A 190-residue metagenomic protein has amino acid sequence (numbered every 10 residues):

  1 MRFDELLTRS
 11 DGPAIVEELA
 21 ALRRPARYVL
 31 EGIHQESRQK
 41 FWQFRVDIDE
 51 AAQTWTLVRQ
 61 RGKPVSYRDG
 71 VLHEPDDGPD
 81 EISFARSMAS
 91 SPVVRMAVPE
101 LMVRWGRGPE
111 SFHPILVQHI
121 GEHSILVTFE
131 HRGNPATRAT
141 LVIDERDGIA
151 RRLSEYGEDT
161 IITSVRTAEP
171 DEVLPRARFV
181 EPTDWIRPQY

Functional and structural regions predicted by a protein language model:
M1-T54, Q60-R61, D77-A89, G108-I120 (+1 more regions): N-terminal leader/targeting segments and the immediate start of mature chains
T54, V71, D147-I149: Structural motif
V58-K63, I115-Q189: Gly/Pro-enriched, hydrophobic low-complexity segments that function as extracytoplasmic propeptides/linkers
G62-G70: Polyanion/phosphate-binding surface patch
G70-E100: Acidic/charged, solvent-exposed loop-and-adjacent secondary-structure segments enriched in E/D, K/R, S/T, and G/P
V93-G106, D171-P182: Short, charged, solvent-exposed linker or helix-capping segments at domain edges/interfaces that act as flexible hinges
R104-G108, R132-N134: Metal/cofactor-centered catalytic core regions of large enzymes
